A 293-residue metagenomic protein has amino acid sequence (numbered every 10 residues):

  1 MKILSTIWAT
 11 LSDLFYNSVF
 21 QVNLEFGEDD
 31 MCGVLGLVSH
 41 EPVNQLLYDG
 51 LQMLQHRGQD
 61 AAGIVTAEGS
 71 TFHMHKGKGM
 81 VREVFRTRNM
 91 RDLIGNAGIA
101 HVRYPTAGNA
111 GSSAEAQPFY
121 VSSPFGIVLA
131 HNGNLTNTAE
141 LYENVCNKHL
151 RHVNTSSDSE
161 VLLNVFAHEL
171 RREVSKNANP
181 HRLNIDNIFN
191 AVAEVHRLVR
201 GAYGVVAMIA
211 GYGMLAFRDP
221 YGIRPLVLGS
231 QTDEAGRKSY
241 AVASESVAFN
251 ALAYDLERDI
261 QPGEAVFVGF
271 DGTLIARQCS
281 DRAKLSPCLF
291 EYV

Functional and structural regions predicted by a protein language model:
I7, L11, F15, F20-V293: Conserved short alpha-helical segments that host acidic/polar catalytic motifs at enzyme active sites
